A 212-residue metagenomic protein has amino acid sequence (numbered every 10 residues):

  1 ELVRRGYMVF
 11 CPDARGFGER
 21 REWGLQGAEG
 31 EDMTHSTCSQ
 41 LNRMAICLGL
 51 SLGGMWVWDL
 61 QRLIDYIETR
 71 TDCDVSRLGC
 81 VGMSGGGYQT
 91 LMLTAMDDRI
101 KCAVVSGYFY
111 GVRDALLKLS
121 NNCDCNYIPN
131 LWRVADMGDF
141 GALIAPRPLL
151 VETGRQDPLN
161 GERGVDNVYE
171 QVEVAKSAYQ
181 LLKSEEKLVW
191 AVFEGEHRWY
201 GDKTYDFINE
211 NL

Functional and structural regions predicted by a protein language model:
E1-Q61, E68-T69, D114-L117: Cap/lid segment of the alpha/beta-hydrolase catalytic domain
L2, L93-T94: Aromatic pocket-lining residues of Rossmann-like dinucleotide-binding sites
S39-L50, R62, I100-A142, P146 (+2 more regions): Mobile cap/lid helix-loop segments that gate and shape the active-site cleft of serine hydrolases
D72-S84: Alpha/beta-hydrolase fold nucleophile elbow
V81, S106-G107, E152, F193: Alpha/beta-hydrolase-fold catalytic nucleophile elbow
G82-M92: Glycine-rich nucleophile elbow surrounding the catalytic serine of serine-hydrolase chemistry
I144, V151-T153: Short beta-strand/loop motif that positions the catalytic acidic residue of the alpha/beta-hydrolase fold
E173-L212: C-terminal catalytic histidine-bearing segment of alpha/beta-hydrolase fold enzymes
